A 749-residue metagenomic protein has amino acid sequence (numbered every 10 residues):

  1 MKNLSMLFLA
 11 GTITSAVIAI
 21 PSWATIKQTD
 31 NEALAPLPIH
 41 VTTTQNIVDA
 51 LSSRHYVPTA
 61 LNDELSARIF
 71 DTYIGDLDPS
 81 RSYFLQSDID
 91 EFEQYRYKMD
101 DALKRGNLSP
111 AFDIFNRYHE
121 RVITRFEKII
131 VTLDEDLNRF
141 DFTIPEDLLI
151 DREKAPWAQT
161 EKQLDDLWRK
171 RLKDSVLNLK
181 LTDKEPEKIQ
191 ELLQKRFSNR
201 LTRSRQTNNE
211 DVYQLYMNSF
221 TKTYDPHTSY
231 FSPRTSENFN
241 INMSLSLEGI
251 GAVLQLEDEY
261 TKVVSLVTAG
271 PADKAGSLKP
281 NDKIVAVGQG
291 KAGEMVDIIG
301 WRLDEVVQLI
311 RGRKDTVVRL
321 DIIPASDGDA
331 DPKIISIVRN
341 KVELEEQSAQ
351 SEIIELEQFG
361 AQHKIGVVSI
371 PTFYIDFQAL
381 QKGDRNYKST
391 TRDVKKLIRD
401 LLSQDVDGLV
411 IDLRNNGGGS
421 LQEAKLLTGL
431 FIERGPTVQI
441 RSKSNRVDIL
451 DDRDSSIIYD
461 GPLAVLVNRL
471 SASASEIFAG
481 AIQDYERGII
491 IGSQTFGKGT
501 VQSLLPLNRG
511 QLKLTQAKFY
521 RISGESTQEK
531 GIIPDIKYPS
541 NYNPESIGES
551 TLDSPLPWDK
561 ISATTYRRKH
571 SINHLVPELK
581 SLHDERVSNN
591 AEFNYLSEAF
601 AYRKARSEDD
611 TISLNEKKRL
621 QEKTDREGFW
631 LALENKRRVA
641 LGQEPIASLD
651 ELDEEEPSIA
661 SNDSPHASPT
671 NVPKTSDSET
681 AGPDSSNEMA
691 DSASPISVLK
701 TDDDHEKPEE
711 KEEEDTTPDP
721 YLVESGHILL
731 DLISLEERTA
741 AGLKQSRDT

Functional and structural regions predicted by a protein language model:
M1-F8: Bacterial N-terminal signal peptides that target proteins for export
A10-A19: Bacterial N-terminal signal peptides
T25, A35-P36, S52-N62, T202-N209 (+7 more regions): Cleft-lining beta-strand/loop regions that shape enzyme active-site pockets
I26-E32, T44-Y56, Q94-K98, K195-N199 (+2 more regions): Acidic/histidine-rich, surface-exposed loop or edge segments in extracytoplasmic proteins
L61-A67, Y73-D147, L201-L256, V317-R319 (+3 more regions): Extended, small/polar residue-biased N-terminal targeting/export presequences and adjacent propeptide/linker tracts
G75-D76, Y97, A111, N116-E127 (+4 more regions): PDZ/PDZ-like domain segments forming the peptide/carboxylate-binding groove, activating on the N-terminal beta-strands
P186-K195, T527-A741, D748-T749: Conserved functional hotspot residues or short segments at active or partner-binding sites across diverse domains
A474, E486, F496-E549: Polar, glycine-rich mid-to-C-terminal structural blocks that act as macromolecule-binding/assembly scaffolds
